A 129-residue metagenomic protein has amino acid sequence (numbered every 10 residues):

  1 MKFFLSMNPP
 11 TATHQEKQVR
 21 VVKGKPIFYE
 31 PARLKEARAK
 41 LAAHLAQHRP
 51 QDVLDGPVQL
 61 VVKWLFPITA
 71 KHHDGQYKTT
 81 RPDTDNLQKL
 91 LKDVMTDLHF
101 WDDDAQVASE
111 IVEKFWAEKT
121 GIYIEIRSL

Functional and structural regions predicted by a protein language model:
M1-L129: Acidic, proline/glycine-enriched N-terminal capping motif
